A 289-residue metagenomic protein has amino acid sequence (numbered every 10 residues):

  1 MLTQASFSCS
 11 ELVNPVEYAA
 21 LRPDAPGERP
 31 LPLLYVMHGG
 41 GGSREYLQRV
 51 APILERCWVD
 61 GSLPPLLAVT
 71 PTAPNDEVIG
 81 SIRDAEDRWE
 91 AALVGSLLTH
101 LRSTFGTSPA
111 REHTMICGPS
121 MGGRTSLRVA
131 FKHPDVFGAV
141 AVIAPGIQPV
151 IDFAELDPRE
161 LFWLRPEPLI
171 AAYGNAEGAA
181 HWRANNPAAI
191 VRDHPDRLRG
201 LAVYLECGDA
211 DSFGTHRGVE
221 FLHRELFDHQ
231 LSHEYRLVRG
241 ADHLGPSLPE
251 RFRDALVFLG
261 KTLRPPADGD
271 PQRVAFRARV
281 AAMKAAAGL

Functional and structural regions predicted by a protein language model:
M1-L289: Non-catalytic cap/lid and distal C-terminal segments of serine-dependent acyl enzymes
